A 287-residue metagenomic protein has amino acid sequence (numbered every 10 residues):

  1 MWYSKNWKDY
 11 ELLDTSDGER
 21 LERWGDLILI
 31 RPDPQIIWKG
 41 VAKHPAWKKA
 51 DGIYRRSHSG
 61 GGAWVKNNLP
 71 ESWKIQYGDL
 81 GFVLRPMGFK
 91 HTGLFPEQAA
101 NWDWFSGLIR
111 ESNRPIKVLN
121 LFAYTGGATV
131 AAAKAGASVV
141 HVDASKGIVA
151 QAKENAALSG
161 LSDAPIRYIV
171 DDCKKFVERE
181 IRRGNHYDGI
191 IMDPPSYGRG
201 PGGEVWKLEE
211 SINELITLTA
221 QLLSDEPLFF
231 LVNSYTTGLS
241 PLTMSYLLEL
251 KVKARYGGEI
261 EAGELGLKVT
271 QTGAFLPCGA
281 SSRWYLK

Functional and structural regions predicted by a protein language model:
N6-E22, L29-P96, D103: Non-catalytic substrate-recognition/targeting regions of SAM-dependent transferases
P96-R114: Conserved alpha-helix/loop element of class I SAM-dependent methyltransferases that forms part of the SAM/SAH-binding
R114-Y124: Conserved class I S-adenosyl-L-methionine
T125-A137: Conserved SAM-binding loop of SAM-dependent methyltransferases across substrates and taxa, primarily the Class I
S138-D143: Conserved SAM-binding motif I beta-strand of class I
S145-I191: S-adenosyl-L-methionine
C173-K253: S-adenosylmethionine
P227-K287: C-terminal catalytic and target-recognition region of SAM-dependent MTase-like enzymes, primarily methyltransferases
